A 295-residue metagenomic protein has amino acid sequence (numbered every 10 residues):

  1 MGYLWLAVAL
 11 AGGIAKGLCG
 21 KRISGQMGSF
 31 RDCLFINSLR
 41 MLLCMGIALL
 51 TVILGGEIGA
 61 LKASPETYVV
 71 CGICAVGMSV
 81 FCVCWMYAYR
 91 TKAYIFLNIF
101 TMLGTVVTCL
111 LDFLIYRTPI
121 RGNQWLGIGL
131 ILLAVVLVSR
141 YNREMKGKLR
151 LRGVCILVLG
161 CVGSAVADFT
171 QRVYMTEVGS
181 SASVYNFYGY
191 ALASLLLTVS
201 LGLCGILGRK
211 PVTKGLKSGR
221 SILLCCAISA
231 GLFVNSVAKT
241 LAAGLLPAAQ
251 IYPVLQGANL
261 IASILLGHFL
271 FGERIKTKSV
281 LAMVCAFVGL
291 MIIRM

Functional and structural regions predicted by a protein language model:
M1-I73, C82-T91, R140-L159, E177-G179 (+2 more regions): Membrane-interface interhelical linkers
M1-V8, L103-R172, T277-M295: Juxtamembrane helix-loop boundary signature in multi-pass membrane transporters
I14, L18, A75, S79-V80 (+9 more regions): Hydrophobic/small/kink-forming positions within alpha-helical transmembrane segments of polytopic membrane proteins
R31-L34, I95, R121, S183-V184 (+2 more regions): Residues that define the loop-to-transmembrane-helix transition and helix capping in multi-pass membrane transporters
S38-L43, I73-V76, L103, L126-G129 (+4 more regions): Hydrophobic residues within alpha-helical transmembrane segments of multi-pass solute transporters/permease subunits
C44-L49, C82, V106-L110, V135-V138 (+5 more regions): Hydrophobic transmembrane alpha-helices of multi-pass small-molecule transporters
S64-Y68, A182-N186, Q250-L255: Non-cytosolic membrane-interface motifs at loop->transmembrane helix junctions
G77-M78, M86-L114, Q124, I128-L132 (+2 more regions): Specific alpha-helical transmembrane segments that line the substrate/conduction pathway and gating interfaces
